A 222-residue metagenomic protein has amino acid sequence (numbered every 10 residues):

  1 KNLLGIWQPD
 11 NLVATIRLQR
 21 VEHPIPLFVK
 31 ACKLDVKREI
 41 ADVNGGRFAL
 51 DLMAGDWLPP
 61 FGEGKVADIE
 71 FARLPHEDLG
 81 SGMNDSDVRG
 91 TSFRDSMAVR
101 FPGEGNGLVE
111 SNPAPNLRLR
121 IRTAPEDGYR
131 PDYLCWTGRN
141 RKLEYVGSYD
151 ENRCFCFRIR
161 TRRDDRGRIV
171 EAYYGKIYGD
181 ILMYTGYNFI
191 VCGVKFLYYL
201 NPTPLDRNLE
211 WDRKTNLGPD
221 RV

Functional and structural regions predicted by a protein language model:
K1-K176, L182-G193, L197-P204: Long luminal/extracellular ectodomains of secretory-pathway precursor proteins
P204-V222: Intrinsically disordered, low-complexity terminal/linker regions enriched in Pro/Ser/Gly and acidic residues
